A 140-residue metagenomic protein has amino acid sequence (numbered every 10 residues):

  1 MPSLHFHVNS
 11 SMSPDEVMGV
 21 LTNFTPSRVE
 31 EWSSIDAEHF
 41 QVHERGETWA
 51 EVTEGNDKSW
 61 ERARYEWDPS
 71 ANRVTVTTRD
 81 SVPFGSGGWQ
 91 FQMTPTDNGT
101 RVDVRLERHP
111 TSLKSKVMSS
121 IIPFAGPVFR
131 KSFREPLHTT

Functional and structural regions predicted by a protein language model:
M1-E47: Hydrophobic ligand-binding cavity/cleft-lining segments
M1-H7, A37, W49-E51, R73 (+2 more regions): Intrinsic-disorder/low-complexity, polar/charged segments enriched in Ser/Thr/Lys/Arg/Asp/Glu/Gln
P2-H5, S59-R64, F84-Q90: Short, surface-exposed coil-to-beta transition loops
S11-D15, R45, W67-A71, Q92-R101: A short, structured loop/turn motif at beta-sheet edges
V17-L21, Y65, V102-V104: Hydrophobic pocket/interface hotspot
G19-S27, K58, P123, H138: Short, intrinsically disordered, mixed-charge
D36-D80, E135, T139: Glycine-rich portal/gate segments that line the openings of hydrophobic small-molecule binding cavities
T77-K131: Beta-strand/loop substructures that line and gate deep hydrophobic ligand-binding cavities in soluble
